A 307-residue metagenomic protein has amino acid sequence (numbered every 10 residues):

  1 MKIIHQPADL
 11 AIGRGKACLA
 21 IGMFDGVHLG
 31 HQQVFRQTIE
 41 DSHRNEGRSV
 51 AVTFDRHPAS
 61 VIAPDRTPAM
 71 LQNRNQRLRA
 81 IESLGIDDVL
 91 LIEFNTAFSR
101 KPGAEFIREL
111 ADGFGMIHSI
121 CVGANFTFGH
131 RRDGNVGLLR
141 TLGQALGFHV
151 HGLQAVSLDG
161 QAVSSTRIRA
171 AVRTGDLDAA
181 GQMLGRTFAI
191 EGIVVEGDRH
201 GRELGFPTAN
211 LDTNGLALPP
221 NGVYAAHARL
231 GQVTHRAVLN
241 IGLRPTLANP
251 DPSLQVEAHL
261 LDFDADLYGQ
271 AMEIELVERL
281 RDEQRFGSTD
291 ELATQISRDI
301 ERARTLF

Functional and structural regions predicted by a protein language model:
K2-D9, A69, L90: Short acidic-hydrophobic, aromatic-tinged amphipathic segments that line or gate anion-handling sites
D9-N73: N-terminal catalytic cores of NTP/NDP-binding nucleotidyl/phosphoryl-transfer enzymes
G13, G197-F307: Phosphate/ribose-recognition catalytic cores of enzymes acting on nucleotide-derived substrates
H28, I81, I120, A180 (+2 more regions): Residue-level signal for inorganic ion chemistry
S60-L146: N-terminal Rossmann-like or analogous alpha/beta NTP/dinucleotide-binding catalytic cores that position adenine
G143-L243: Glycine-rich, Lys/Arg-enriched anion-binding loops that position phosphate/diphosphate groups for phosphoryl
